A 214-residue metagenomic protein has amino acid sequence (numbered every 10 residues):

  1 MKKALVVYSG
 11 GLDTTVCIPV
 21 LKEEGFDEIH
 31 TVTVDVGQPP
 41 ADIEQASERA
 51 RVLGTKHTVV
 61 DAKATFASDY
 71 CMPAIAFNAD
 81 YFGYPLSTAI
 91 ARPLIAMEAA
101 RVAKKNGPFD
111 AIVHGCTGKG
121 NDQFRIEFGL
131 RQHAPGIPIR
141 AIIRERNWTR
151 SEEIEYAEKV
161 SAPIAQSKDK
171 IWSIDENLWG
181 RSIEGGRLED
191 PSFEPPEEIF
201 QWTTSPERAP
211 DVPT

Functional and structural regions predicted by a protein language model:
M1-T214: Nucleotide-activated chemistry modules centered on ATP-dependent adenylation/adenylyltransferase
